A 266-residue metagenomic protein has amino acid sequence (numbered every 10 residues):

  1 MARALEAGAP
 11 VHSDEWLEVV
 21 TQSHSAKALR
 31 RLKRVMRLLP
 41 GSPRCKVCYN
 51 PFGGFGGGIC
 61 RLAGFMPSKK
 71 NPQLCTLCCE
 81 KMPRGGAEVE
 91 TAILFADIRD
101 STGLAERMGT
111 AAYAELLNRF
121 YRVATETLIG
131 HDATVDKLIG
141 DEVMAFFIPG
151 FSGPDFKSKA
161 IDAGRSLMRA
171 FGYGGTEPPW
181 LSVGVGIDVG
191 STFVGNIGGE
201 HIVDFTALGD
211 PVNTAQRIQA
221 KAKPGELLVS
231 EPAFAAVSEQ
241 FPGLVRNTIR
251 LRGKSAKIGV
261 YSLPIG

Functional and structural regions predicted by a protein language model:
M1-E90: Regulatory cytosolic signal-relay segments
S25-K27, R37, P154, N247 (+1 more regions): Long C-terminal interaction/binding lobes of large macromolecular proteins
K81, L167-A170, G174, E200 (+2 more regions): Conserved, well-folded catalytic cores of nucleic-acid-processing and energy-transducing macromolecular machines
M82-D162: Catalytic NTP-binding/metal-coordinating core of nucleotidyl cyclase/transferase enzymes
N118-A133, P149-V185, V189, D210-Q219: Alpha-helical scaffold within the catalytic cores of cyclic-nucleotide enzymes
I197-G209, N247: Short, surface-exposed loop/helix-turn segments at secondary-structure junctions that function as lids/hinges flanking
K221-G266: Cytosolic regulatory/linker segments at or just downstream of nucleotide-handling modules in signal-transduction
